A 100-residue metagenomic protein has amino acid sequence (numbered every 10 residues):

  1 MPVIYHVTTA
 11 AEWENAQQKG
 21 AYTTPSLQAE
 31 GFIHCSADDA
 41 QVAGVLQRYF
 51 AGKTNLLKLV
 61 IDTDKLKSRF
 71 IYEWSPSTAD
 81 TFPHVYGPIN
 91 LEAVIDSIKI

Functional and structural regions predicted by a protein language model:
M1-I100: Conserved, structured core segments of small domains
